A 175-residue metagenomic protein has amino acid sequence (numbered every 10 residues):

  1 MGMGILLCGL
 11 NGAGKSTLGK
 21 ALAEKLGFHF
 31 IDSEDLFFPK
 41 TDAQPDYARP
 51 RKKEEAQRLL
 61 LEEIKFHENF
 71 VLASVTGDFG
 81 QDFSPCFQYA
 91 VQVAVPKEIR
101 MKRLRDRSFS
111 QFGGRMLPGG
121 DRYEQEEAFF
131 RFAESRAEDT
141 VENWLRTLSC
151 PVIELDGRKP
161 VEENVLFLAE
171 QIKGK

Functional and structural regions predicted by a protein language model:
L7: Hydrophobic anchor at the beta1->P-loop junction of P-loop NTPases
N11: The conserved Walker
S16: Walker A/P-loop
K20, E24-E62: Conserved substrate/cofactor phosphate-moiety recognition/catalytic segment in nucleotide-dependent phosphotransferases
F66-F70: Loop/turn-to-beta-strand initiation segments
C86-R107: Conserved phosphate-donor/acceptor-positioning beta-strand/loop module used by diverse small-molecule
D106-G114: Conserved AAA+ ATPase "sensor/coupling" helix adjacent to the nucleotide-binding pocket
G113-N164: Small-molecule kinase domains that catalyze NTP-dependent phosphoryl transfer to phosphate-bearing small molecules
